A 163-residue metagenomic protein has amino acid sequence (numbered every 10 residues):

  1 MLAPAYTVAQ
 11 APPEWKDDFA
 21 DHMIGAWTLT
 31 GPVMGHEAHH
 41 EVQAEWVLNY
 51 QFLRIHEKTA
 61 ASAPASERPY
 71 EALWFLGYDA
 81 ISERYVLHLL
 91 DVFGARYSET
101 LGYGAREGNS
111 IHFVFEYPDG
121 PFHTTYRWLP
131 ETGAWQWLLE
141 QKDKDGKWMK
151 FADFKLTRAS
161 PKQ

Functional and structural regions predicted by a protein language model:
M1-A5: Bacterial N-terminal signal peptides
Y6-Q163: Hydrophobic small-molecule pocket/channel-lining residues, especially in calycin-type beta-barrels
